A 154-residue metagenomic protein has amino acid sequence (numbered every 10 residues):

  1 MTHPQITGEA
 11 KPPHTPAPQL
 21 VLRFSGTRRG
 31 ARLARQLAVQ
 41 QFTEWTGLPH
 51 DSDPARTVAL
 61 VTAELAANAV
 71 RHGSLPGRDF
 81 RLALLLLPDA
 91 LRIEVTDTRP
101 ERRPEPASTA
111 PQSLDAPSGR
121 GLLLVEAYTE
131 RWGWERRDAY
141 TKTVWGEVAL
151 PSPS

Functional and structural regions predicted by a protein language model:
M1-S25, V70-S154: Conserved beta-strand-loop-beta-strand hairpin that lines the nucleotide-binding pocket of ATP/GTP-utilizing enzymes
R28-R29, P49: A generic structural signal for alpha-helix starts
Q40-A63, L114: Conserved short strand/loop->alpha-helix "switch" segment adjacent to the catalytic nucleotide/phosphoryl-transfer site
